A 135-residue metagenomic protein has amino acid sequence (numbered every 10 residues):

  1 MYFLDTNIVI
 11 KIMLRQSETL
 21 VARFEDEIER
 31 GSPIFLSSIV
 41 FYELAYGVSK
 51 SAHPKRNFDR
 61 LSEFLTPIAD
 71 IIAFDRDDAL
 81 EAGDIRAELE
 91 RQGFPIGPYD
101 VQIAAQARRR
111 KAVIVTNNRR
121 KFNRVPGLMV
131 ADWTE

Functional and structural regions predicted by a protein language model:
M1, A104, R108-E135: Acidic, PIN/NYN-like endoribonuclease modules and their adjacent C-terminal/linker elements
M1-L36, V48-F64: Short, well-structured N-terminal submotif of metal-dependent ribonuclease cores
D5, S37, P95-G97, N118-R119: Histidine- and aromatic-rich ligand-binding microenvironments
I8-V9, V40, D78, I103 (+1 more regions): Alpha-helix capping/helix-boundary segments
S38, D75, T134: Residues at the C-termini of beta-strands that transition into short coil/loop
D70-V115: Active-site neighborhoods of divalent-metal-dependent phosphate/nucleic-acid chemistry enzymes
